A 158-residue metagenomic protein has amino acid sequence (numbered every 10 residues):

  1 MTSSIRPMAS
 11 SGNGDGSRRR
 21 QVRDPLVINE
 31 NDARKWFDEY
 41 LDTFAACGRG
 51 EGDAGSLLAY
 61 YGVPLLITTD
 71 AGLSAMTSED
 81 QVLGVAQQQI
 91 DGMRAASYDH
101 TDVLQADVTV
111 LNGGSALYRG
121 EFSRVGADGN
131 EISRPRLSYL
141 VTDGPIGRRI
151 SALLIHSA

Functional and structural regions predicted by a protein language model:
M1-V63: Short, low-complexity N-terminal intrinsically disordered segments enriched in polar/charged residues
T2-S3, S17, I132-A158: Short beta-strand edge/turn micro-motifs at domain boundaries
A54-A106: A solvent-exposed, acidic/Ser-Thr-rich amphipathic alpha-helical stretch
Y61, F122-R124, L154-H156: Short beta-strand segments enriched in hydrophobic/aromatic residues within well-folded beta-rich domains
T68, Y118-R119, S151: Beta-strand residues in well-ordered beta-sheet regions across diverse protein folds
H100, L111-F122: A short hydrophobic beta-strand element
V103-T109, F122-R124, R136-D143: Hydrophobic/aromatic beta-strand elements that line small-molecule binding cavities or substrate pockets in beta-rich
